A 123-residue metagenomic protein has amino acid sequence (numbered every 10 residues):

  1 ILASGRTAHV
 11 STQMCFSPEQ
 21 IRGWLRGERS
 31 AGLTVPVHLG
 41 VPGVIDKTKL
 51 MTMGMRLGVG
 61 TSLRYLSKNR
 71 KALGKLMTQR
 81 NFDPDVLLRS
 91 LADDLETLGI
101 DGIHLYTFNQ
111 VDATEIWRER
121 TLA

Functional and structural regions predicted by a protein language model:
I1, I21, I45, L88 (+2 more regions): Weak global preference for isoleucine
I1-A8, D85-L98: Active-site/ligand-binding-proximal alpha/beta "capping" segment
L2-H9, P18-R22, A31-G32: Hydrophobic secondary-structure block in the mid-to-C-terminal portion of proteins
T7-A8, L33-V37, G99-D101: Short, well-ordered coil/turn segments that N-cap beta-strands
A8-P18, Q79, H104-T107: Catalytic beta/alpha-barrel core
M14-R29, Q110-R120: Active-site-adjacent beta->alpha loops and helix N-cap segments on the catalytic face of soluble alpha/beta enzymes
S30-D93, F108-N109, T121-A123: Active-site pocket-lining/capping segments in soluble small-molecule metabolic enzymes
E96-T97, G102-A123: C-terminal/domain-terminus segments
